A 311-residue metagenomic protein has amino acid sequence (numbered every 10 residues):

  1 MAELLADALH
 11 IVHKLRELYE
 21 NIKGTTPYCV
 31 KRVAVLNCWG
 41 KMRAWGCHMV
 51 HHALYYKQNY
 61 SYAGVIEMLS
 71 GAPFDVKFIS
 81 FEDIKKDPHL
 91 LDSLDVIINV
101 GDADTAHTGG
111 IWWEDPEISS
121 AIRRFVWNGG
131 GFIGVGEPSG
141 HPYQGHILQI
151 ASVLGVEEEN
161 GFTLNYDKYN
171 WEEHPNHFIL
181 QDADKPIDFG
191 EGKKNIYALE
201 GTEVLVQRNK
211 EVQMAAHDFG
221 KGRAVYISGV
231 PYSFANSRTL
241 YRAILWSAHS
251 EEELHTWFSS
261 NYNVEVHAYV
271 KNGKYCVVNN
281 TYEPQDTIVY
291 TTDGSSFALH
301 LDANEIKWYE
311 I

Functional and structural regions predicted by a protein language model:
M1-G64, N165-Y166, E172-E173, L205-Q207 (+3 more regions): Hydrophobic targeting/anchoring helices
A34-V35, F78, I97-N99, F132-G134 (+1 more regions): Structural recognition of the beta-strand scaffold that forms the well-ordered cores of secreted hydrolase catalytic
W39-M42, A103-A106, P138-P142, V230-S233: Solvent-exposed loop/turn segments at secondary-structure junctions within structured extracellular/periplasmic domains
W45, N165-G220, V230-R238, L245-T292 (+1 more regions): Catalytic beta-strand/loop cores that center a nucleophilic Ser/Cys/Thr and support acyl-enzyme chemistry
M68-L90: A short, well-structured beta->alpha microelement
L90-I97: Short acidic/histidine-rich motifs immediately flanking catalytic phosphotransfer sites in two-component signaling
G109-K185: A glycine-rich, often tryptophan-bearing local segment used as a flexible ligand/cofactor-contacting loop or short
F297-I311: C-terminal beta-strand-rich structural cap/linker in extracellular carbohydrate-active enzymes
